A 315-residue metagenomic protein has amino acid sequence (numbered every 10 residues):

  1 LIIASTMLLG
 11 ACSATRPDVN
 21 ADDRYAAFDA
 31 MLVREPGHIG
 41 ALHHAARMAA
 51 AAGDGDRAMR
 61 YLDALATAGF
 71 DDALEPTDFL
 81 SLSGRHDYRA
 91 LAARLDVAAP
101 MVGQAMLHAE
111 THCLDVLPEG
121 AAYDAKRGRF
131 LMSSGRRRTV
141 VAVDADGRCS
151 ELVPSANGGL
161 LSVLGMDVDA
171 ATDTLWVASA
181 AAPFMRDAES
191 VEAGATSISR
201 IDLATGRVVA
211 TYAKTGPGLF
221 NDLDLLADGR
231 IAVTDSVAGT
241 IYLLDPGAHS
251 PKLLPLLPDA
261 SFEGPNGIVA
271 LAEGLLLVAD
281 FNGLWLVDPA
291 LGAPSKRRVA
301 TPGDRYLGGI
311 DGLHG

Functional and structural regions predicted by a protein language model:
D71-L95: TPR/TPR-like alpha-solenoid helical repeat scaffolds
D96-P118: A short helix->beta-strand "capping" segment at the edge of beta-propeller domains
A105-H112, R148-A156, R207-A213, S250-A260 (+1 more regions): A short beta-strand motif characteristic of beta-propeller blades
H112-R127, G135, N157-P183, K214-I231 (+2 more regions): Beta-rich, blade/repeat-based domains predominating in secreted/periplasmic proteins but also intracellular
V143-R148, D202-R207, D245-H249, D288-A293: Short loop/turn segments that connect beta-strands within beta-propeller blades
A178-G194: Short, conserved, GDST-rich strand-edge loop motifs in beta-rich repeat architectures
